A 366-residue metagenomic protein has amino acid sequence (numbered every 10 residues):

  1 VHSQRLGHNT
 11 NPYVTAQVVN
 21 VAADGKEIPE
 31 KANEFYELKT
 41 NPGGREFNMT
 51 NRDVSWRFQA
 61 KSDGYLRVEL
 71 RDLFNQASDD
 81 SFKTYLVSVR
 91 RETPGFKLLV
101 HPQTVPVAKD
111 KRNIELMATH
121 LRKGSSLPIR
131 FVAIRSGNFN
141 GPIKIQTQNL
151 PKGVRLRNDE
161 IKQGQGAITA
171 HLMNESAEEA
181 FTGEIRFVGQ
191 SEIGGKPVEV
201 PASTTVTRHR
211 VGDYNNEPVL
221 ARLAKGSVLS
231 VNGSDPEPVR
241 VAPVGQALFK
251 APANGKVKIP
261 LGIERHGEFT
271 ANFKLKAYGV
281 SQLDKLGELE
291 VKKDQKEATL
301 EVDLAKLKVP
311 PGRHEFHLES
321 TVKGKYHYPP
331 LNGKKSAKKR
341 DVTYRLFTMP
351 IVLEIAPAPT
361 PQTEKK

Functional and structural regions predicted by a protein language model:
V1-V132, G137-N138, R186-A202, T207-R210 (+4 more regions): C-terminal edge strands of extracellular/lumenal beta-sandwich accessory domains
W56-A60, I168-S176, L300-K308: Short, hydrophobic beta-strand segments
D63-Y65, F82, S126, Q165 (+4 more regions): Extracellular Ig-like/FN3 beta-sandwich strand-entry sites
A77-D79, R135-P142, E178-E179, K250 (+2 more regions): A short beta-turn/strand-edge loop motif at beta-sheet boundaries
A77-S81, S176-R186, K196, K306-H317 (+1 more regions): Short glycine/proline/serine/threonine-rich loop/turn segments at secondary-structure transition edges
T104-G124, G233, P238-K258: Beta-sheet-dominated interaction scaffolds and their linkers
T147-L156, A277-G287: Short, solvent-exposed loop/linker segments at beta-strand-coil boundaries, enriched for Pro/Gly and Ser/Thr
D159-I168, E175, A251, L289-A298: Short proline/glycine- and polar residue-rich coil/turn motifs
